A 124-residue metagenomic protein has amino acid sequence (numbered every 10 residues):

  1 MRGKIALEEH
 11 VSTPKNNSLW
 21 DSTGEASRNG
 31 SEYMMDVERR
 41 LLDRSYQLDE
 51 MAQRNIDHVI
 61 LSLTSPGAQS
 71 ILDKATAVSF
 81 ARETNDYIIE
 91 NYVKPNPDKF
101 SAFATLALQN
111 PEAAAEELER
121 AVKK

Functional and structural regions predicted by a protein language model:
M1-K124: Helix-coil boundary/capping segments in enzymes
